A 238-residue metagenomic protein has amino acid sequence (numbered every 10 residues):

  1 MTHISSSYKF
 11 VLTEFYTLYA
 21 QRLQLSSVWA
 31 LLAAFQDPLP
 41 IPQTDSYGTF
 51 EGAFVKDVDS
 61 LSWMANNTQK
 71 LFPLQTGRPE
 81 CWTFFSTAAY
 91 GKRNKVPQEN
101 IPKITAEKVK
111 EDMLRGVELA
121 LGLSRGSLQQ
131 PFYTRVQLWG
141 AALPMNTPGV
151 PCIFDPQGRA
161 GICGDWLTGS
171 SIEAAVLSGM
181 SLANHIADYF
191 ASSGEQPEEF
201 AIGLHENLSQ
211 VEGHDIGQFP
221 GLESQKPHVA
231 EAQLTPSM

Functional and structural regions predicted by a protein language model:
M1-S60, L123: Central helical "cap/lid" subdomain
Q21-L23, A53-V55, F72-Q75, P151-I153: Short secondary-structure boundary/capping segments
A30, P79-C81, Q157: Structural motif
P38-L39, K56-D57, Q69-G140: Flavin-binding catalytic cores
W139-P151: Charged, often glycine-rich, active-site loop that binds/positions anionic groups
G149-M238: C-terminal lid/capping helical subdomain adjacent to the catalytic/cofactor pocket in oxidative enzymes
